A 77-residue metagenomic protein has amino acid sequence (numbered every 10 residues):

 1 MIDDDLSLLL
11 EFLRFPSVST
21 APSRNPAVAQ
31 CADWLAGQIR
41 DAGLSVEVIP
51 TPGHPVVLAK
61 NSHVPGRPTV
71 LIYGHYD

Functional and structural regions predicted by a protein language model:
M1-D77: Acidic/His- and Gly-rich active-site-bordering loop/insert found across diverse amide/peptide-bond hydrolases
